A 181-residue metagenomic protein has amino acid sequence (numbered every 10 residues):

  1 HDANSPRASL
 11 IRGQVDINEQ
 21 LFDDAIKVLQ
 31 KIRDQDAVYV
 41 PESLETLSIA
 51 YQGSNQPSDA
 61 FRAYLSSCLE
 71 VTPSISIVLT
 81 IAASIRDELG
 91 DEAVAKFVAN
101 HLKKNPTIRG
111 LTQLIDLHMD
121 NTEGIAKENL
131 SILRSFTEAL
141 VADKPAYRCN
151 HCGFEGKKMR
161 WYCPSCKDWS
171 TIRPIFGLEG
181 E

Functional and structural regions predicted by a protein language model:
H1, F22-R33, P57-E70, G90-K104 (+1 more regions): Alpha-helical repeat scaffolds
A3, A37-V38, T72-P73, N105-P106: Short coil turns that delineate tetratricopeptide repeat
R7, P41-E42, S76, R109: Start-of-helix register in tetratricopeptide repeats
S9-D16, V28, A50: TPR/Sel1-like alpha-solenoid repeat signature
R12, T46-L47, Y64, I81-A82 (+3 more regions): Structural register within alpha-helical repeat arrays
D16, Y51-Q52, I85-R86, H118: Residue at a conserved register position within TPR or TPR-like alpha-solenoid repeats
E19, S54-N55, E88, N121: Structural motif corresponding to the intra-repeat A-B loop/turn of tetratricopeptide repeats
K103-E181: Cys/His-clustered metal-coordination modules, chiefly Zn-binding fingers
